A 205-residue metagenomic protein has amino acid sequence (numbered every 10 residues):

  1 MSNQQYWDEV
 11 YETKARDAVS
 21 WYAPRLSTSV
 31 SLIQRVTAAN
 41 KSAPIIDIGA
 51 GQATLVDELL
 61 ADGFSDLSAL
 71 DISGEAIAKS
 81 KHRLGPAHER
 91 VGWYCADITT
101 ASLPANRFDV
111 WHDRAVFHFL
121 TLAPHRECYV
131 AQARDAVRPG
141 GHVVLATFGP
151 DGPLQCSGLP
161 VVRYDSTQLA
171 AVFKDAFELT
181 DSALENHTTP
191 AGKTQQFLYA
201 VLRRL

Functional and structural regions predicted by a protein language model:
M1-N106, L120-A136, H142-L205: Class I (Rossmann-like) S-adenosyl-L-methionine-dependent methyltransferase catalytic domain, capturing the SAM-binding
D109: Conserved acidic residues
H112: A conserved beta-strand element that flanks and buttresses the S-adenosyl-L-methionine
A115-F119: Short catalytic micro-motifs in class I SAM-dependent methyltransferases
